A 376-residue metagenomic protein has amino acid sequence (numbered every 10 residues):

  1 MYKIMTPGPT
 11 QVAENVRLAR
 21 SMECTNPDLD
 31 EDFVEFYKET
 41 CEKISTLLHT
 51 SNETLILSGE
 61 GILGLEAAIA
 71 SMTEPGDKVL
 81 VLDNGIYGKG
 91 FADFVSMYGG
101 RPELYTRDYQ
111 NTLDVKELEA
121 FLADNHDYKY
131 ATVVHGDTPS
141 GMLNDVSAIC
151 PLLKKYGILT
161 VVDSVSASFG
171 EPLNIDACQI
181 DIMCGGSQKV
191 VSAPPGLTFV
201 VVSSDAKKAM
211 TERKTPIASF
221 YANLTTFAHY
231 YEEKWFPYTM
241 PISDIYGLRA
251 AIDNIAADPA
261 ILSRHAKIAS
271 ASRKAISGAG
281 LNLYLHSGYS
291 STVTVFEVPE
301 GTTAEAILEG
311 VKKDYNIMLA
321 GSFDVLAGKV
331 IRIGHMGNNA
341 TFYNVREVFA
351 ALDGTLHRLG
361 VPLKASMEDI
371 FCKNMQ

Functional and structural regions predicted by a protein language model:
Y2-S58, I62: A glycine-/small-polar-enriched, mobile loop at the entrance of the PLP active site in fold-type I
Q11-V12, Q188-K274: Active-site C-terminal subdomain of aminotransferase-like
E39-L47, I252-Y284, E309-G310: Conserved PLP-dependent catalytic core of the aminotransferase class-I/II
S51-L80, G88-A92: Conserved beta-loop-alpha segment that forms the PLP phosphate-binding cup at the N-terminus of a helix
L113-V165, F169, I182, V190: Active-site phosphate-binding strand-loop segment of PLP-dependent enzymes
D176-Q188: Conserved active-site segment immediately N-terminal to the catalytic lysine that forms the internal aldimine
N282-D314: Conserved PLP-binding catalytic core of the aspartate aminotransferase-like
K329-Q376: PLP-dependent enzyme catalytic core of the Aspartate aminotransferase-like
